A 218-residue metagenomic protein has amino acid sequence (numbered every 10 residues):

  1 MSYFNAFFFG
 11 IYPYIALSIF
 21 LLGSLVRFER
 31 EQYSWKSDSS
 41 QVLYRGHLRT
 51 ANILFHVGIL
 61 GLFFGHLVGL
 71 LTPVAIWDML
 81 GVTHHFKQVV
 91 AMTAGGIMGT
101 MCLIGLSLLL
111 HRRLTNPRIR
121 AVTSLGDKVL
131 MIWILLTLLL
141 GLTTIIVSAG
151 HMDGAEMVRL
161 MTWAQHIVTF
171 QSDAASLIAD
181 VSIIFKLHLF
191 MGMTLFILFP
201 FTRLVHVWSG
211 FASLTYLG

Functional and structural regions predicted by a protein language model:
M1-F20: Hydrophobic transmembrane alpha-helical segments in integral membrane proteins
P13-L17, G23-S24, S39-I197, T202 (+1 more regions): Membrane-embedded alpha-helical bundles of multi-pass integral membrane proteins
F28-Q32, L70: Juxtamembrane interfacial secondary-structure elements that flank transmembrane helices in multi-pass membrane proteins
Q32-S39: Membrane-proximal N-terminal segments immediately preceding the first transmembrane helix
